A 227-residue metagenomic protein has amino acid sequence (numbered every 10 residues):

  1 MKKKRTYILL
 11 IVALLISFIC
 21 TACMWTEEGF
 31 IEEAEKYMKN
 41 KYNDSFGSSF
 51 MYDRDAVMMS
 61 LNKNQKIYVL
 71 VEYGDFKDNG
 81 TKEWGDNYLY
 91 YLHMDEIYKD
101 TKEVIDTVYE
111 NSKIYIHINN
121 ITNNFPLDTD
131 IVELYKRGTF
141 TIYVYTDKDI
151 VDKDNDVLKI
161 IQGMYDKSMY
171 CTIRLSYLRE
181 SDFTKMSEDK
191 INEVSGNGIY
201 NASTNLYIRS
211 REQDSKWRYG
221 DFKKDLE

Functional and structural regions predicted by a protein language model:
K3-W25: Sec-dependent N-terminal signal peptides of Gram-positive bacterial secreted proteins and lipoproteins
C23-S48, E96-D106, V157-L158: Short, non-transmembrane alpha-helical segments in secretory-pathway proteins
D44-M51, N111-H117: Short secondary-structure junctions
S45-Y73: Exposed beta-strand-loop-beta-strand "reactive/processing" segments of non-cytosolic proteins
N64-K66, F76-D78, D149-V151, D182: Generic "edge-of-domain/loop-turn" microfeature
I67-L92: A short, surface-exposed beta-strand/turn
Y90-E227: Extracytoplasmic electrostatic interaction patches
